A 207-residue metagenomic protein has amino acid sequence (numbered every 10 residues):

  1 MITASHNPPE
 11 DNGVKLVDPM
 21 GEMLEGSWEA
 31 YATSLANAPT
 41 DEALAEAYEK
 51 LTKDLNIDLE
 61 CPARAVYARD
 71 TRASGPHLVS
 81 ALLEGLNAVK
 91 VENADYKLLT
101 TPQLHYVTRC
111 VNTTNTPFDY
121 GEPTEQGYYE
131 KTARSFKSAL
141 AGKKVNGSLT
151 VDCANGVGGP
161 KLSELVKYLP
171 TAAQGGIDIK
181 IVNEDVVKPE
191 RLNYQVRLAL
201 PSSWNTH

Functional and structural regions predicted by a protein language model:
I2: Carboxylate-rich, divalent-cation-coordinating active-site regions
S5, E10, D18-G21, S27-S34 (+4 more regions): Phosphate-binding chemistry for phosphorylated carbohydrates and sugar-nucleotides
D11-V14, E22-K53: Charged, low-complexity intrinsically disordered tails and linkers
A38-R64, F136-N146: Glycine-rich phosphate/diphosphate-binding loops that line cofactor/substrate pockets in enzymes
